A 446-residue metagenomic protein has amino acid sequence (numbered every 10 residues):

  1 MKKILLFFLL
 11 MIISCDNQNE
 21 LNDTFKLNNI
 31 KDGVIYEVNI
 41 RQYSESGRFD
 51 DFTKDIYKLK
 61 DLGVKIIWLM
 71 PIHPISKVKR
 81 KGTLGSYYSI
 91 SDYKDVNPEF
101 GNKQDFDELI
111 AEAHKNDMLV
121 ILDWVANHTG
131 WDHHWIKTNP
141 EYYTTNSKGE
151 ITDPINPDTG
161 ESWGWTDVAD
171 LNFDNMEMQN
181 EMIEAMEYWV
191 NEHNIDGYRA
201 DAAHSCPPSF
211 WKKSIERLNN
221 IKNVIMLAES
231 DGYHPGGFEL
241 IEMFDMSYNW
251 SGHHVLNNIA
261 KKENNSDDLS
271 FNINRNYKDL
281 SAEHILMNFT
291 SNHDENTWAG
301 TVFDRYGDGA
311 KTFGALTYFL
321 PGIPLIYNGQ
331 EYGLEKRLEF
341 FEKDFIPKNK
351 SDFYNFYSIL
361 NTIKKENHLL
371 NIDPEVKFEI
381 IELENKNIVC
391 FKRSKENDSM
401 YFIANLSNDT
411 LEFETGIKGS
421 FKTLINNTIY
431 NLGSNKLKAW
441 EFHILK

Functional and structural regions predicted by a protein language model:
K2-F7: Sec-dependent signal peptide recognition, specifically the positively charged N-region followed immediately by
I12-S14: C-terminal motif of bacterial Sec signal peptides marking the signal peptidase cleavage site
E20-I66, P71-H193, W211-N219, G236: Substrate-binding/active-site clefts of carbohydrate-active enzymes
V34-Y36, I67-L69, V120-L122, Y198 (+3 more regions): Hydrophobic faces of well-ordered beta-strands that scaffold small-molecule active sites in alpha/beta enzyme cores
N191, D201-L286, L316, G333-I363 (+4 more regions): Active-site-proximal helices and loops of the catalytic beta/alpha 8
A282-D304: Active-site clefts of carbohydrate-active enzymes
E379-G416: Carbohydrate-binding surface patches
N431-K446: C-terminal beta-strand-rich structural cap/linker in extracellular carbohydrate-active enzymes
